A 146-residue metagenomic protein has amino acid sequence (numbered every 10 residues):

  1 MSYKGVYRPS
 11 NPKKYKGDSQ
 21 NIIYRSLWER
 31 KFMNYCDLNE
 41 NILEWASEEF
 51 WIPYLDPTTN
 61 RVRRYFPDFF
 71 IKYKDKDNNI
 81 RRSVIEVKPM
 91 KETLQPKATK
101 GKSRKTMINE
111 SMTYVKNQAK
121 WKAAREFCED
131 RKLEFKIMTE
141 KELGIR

Functional and structural regions predicted by a protein language model:
M1-R146: Electrostatic, structured charged patches in enzyme active sites and in nucleic-acid/phosphate-binding
